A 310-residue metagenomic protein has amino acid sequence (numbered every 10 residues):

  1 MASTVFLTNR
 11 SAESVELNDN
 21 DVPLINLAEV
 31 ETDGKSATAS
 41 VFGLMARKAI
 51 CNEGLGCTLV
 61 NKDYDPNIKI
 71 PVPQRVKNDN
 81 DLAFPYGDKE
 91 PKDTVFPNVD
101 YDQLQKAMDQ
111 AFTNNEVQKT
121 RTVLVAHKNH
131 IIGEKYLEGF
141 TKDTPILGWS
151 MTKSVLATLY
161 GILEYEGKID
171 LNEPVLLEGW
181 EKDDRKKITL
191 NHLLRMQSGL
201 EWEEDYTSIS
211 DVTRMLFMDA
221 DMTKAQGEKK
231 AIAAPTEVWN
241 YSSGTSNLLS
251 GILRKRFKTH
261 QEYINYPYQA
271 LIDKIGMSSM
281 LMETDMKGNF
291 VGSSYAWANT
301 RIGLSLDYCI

Functional and structural regions predicted by a protein language model:
S11, Q103-A107, L171, K186-L190 (+5 more regions): Stable alpha-helical elements in mature extracytoplasmic
T38-A39, Q105-F140: A short, well-structured edge-of-sheet supersecondary motif
G43-N115: Non-catalytic propeptide/linker segments at domain boundaries
D102-L104, H130-K135, I209-P235, Q261-M280: Short, charged, amphipathic alpha-helices and their helix-cap/turn boundaries
N129, I146-N172, L193, L248-L253 (+1 more regions): Active-site SXXK
Y165-E201, E228-A231, K258-W297: Active-site helix/loop module of the DD-peptidase/beta-lactamase fold, centered on the serine-lysine SxxK catalytic
E181-E237, Y241-N247: Conserved catalytic neighborhood of penicillin-recognizing serine enzymes
